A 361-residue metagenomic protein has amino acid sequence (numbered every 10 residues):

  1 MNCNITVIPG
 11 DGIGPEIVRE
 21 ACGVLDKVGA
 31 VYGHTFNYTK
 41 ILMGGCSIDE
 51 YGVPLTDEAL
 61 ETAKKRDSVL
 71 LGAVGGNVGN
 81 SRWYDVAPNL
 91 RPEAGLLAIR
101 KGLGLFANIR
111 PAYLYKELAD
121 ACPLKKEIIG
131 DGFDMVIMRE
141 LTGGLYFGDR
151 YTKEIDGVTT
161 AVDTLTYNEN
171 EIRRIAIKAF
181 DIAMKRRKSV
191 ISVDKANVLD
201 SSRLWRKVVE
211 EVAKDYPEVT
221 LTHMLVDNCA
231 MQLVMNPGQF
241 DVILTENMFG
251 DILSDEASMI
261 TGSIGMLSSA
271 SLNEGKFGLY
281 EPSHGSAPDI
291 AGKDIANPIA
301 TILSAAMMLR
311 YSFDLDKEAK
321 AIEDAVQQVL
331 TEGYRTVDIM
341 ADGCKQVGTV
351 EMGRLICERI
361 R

Functional and structural regions predicted by a protein language model:
M1-I5: Extreme N-terminal starter segment of soluble prokaryotic enzymes
T6-G23, V28-G29, I155-D227, Q239: Glycine-rich phosphate/diphosphate-binding loop of Rossmann-like nucleotide-binding domains
D11-G14, D67, M138, A179 (+4 more regions): Buried hydrophobic positions in well-ordered alpha/beta secondary-structure cores of metabolic enzymes
V31-D57, M231-L233: N-terminal beta-loop-helix "entrance" segment that forms/cooperates in small-molecule cofactor or anionic ligand
G33-T39, R186-K195, Y216-M224, D314-E323 (+1 more regions): Flexible, glycine/charged-enriched surface loops at secondary-structure junctions
G45-I48, L90, L233-Y334: Glycine-rich phosphate/nucleotide-binding loop
D49-V162, M248: N-terminal glycine-rich phosphate/adenylate-binding segment common to multiple enzyme folds
N197, W205-V208, V212-G265, I360: Accessory "access/gating" subregions that flank catalytic or transport cores
